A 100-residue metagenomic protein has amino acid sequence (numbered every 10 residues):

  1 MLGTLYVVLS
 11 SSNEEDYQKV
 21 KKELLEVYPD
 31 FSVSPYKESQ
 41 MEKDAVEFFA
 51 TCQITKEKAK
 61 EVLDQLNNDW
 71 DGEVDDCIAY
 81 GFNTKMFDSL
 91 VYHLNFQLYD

Functional and structural regions predicted by a protein language model:
M1-G3, Y36-M41: Short, flexible, solvent-exposed loop/turn segments with mixed acidic/basic and small polar residues
M1-L25: Short, extreme N-terminal segment that most often corresponds to the first beta-strand
K21-S32, K43-D100: Charged interaction segments
